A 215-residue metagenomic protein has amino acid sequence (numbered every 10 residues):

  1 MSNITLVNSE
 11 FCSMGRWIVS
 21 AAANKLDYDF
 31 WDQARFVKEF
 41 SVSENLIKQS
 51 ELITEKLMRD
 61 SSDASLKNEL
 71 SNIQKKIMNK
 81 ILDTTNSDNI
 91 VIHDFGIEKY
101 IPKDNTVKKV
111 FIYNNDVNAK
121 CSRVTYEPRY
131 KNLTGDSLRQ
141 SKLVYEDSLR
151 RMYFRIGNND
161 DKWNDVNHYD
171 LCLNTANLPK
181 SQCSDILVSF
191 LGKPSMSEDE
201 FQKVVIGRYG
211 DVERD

Functional and structural regions predicted by a protein language model:
M1-T5, D88: Pre-Walker A (Motif I) flank of P-loop NTPase domains
T5-A23: Glycine-rich phosphate-binding P-loop
Y28-F40: A short beta-strand-loop structural module common to alpha/beta enzyme folds
V37-I90: ATP-dependent small-molecule kinase phosphotransfer cores that center on conserved nucleotide phosphate-binding segments
I81, I90, D94-D104, K108-Y113: RNA pseudouridine synthases
K103-E127, T134-D147: Conserved phosphate-donor/acceptor-positioning beta-strand/loop module used by diverse small-molecule
L133-S181, I206-E213: Small-molecule kinase domains that catalyze NTP-dependent phosphoryl transfer to phosphate-bearing small molecules
K193-E213: C-terminal helical "lid" subdomain and adjoining coupling/linker elements of P-loop NTPases
